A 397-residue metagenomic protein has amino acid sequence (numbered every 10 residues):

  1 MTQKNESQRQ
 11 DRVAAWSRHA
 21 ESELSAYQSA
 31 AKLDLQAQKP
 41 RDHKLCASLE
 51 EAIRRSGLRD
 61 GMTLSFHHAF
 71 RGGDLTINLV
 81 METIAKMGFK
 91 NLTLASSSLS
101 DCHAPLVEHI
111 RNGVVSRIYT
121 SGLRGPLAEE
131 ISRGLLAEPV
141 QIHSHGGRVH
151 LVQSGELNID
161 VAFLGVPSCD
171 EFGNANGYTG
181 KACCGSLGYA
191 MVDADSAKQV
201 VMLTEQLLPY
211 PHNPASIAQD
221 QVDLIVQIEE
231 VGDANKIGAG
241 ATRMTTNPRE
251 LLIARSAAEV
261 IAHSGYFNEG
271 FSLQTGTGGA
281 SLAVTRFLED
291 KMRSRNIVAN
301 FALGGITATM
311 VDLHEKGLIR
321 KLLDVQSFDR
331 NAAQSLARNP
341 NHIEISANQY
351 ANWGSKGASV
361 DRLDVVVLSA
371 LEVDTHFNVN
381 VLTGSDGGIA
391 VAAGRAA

Functional and structural regions predicted by a protein language model:
M1-A397: Conserved alpha/beta enzyme-core scaffold
